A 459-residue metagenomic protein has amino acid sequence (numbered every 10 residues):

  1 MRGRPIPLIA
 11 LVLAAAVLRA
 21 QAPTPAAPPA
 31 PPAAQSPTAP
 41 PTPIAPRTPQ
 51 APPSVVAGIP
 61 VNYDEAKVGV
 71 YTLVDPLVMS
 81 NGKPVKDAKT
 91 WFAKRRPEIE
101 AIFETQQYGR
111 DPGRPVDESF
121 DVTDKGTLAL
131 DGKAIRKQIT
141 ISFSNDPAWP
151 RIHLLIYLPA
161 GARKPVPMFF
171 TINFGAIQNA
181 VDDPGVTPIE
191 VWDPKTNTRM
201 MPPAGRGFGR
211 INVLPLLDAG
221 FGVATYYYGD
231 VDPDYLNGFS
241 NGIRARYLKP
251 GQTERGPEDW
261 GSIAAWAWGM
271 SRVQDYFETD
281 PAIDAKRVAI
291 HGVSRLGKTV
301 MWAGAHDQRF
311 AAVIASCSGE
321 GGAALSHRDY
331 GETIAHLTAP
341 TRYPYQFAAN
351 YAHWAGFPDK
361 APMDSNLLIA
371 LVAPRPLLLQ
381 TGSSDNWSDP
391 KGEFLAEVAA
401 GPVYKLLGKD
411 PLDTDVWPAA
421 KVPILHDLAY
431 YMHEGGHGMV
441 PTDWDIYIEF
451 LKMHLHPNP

Functional and structural regions predicted by a protein language model:
Q21-D111: N-terminal pre-domain segments of enzymes
L73-A160: Non-catalytic accessory segments flanking enzyme active sites
H153-I156, K164-F174: Short beta-strand element of the alpha/beta-hydrolase
T171-T279, G322-R328: Cap/lid segment of the alpha/beta-hydrolase catalytic domain
I243-R246, A315-L368, D389, E393-D415: Mobile cap/lid helix-loop segments that gate and shape the active-site cleft of serine hydrolases
S271-T333, R342, F357-P358: Primarily recognizes the serine-hydrolase "nucleophile elbow" in alpha/beta-hydrolase and SGNH/GDSL folds
A352, E397-P459: C-terminal catalytic histidine-bearing segment of alpha/beta-hydrolase fold enzymes
A373-P390, H433-G435: Conserved strand-to-loop "acid loop" that flanks and positions the catalytic carboxylate
